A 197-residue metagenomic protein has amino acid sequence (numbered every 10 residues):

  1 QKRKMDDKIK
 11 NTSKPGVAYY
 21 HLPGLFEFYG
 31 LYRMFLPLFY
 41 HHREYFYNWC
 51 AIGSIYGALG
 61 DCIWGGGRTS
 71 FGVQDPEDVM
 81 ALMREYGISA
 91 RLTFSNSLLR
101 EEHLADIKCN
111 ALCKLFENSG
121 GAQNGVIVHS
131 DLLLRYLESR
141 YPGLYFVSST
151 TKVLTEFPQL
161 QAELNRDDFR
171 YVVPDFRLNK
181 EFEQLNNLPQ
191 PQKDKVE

Functional and structural regions predicted by a protein language model:
K2-N11, Y20-R166: Active-site beta->alpha loop and helix N-cap motifs at the rims of alpha/beta catalytic domains
K14-G16: Generic N-terminal amphipathic, Lys/Arg-enriched alpha-helix
A18-Y20, V196: Generic preference for hydrophobic/aromatic residues in regular secondary structure cores
Y145-E197: Catalytic alpha/beta core domains of metabolic enzymes, predominantly
